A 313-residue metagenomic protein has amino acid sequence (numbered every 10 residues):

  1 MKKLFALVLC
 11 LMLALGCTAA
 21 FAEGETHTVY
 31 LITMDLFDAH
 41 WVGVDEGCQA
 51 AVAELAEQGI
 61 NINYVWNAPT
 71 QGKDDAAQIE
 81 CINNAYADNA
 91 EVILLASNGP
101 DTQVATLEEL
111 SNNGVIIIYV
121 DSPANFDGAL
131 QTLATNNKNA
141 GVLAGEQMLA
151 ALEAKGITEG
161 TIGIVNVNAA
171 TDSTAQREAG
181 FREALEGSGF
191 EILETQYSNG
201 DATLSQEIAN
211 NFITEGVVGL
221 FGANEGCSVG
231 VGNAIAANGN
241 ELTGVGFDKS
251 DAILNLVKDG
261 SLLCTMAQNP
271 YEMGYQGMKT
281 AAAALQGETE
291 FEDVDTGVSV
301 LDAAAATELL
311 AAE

Functional and structural regions predicted by a protein language model:
M1-T28, E57-G59, Y86-A87, E108-V115 (+1 more regions): Short, low-complexity disordered leader/linker segments with a strong preference for bacterial N-terminal type II
E25, T161, V165-A169, S173 (+2 more regions): Hinge/cleft segment of the Venus flytrap/periplasmic-binding protein
Y30-L55, V65-I79, A90, A96-P100 (+4 more regions): Extracytoplasmic "Venus flytrap"
H40-A56, A140-Q147, D172-F190, G230 (+1 more regions): Short, solvent-exposed amphipathic alpha-helices that sit in or adjacent to ligand/effector-binding or catalytic
L55-Q71, T161-N166, L185-A202: Short beta-strand elements in bilobed, periplasmic/extracellular small-molecule ligand-binding domains
Q78, L133-E159, L204-Q206, K249-I253 (+1 more regions): Hydrophobic alpha-helical segments within soluble ligand-binding/sensing domains
I82-N112, F181, S198-L256: Hydrophobic alpha-helical
V92, P100-N139, S250-L263, L310-A311: Flexible loop/hinge segments that line or gate small-molecule binding clefts
